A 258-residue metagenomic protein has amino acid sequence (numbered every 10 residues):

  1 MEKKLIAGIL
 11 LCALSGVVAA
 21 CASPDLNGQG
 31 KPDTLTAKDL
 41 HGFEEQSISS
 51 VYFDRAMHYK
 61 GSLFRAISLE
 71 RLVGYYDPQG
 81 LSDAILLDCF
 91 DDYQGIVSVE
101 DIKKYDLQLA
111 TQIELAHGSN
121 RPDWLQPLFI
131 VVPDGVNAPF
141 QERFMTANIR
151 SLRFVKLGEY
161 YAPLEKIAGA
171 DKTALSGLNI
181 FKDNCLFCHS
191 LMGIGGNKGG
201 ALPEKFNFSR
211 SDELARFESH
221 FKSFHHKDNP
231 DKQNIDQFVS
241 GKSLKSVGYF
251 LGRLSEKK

Functional and structural regions predicted by a protein language model:
M1-I9: Bacterial N-terminal signal peptides that target proteins for export
G8-V17: Bacterial N-terminal signal peptides
S23-P163, Q233: Structured, non-membrane catalytic/scaffold regions adjacent to prosthetic-group chemistry
R65-S68, L72, T173, E213 (+3 more regions): Stable alpha-helical elements in mature extracytoplasmic
N148-S151, N234-K258: C-terminal capping alpha-helices of c-type cytochrome domains
G158-N179: Electrostatic cytochrome c docking/interface patches
G177-M192, V247-L251: The canonical Cys-X-X-Cys-His
S190-S223: Gly/Gly-Pro-rich "capping" loops immediately C-terminal to redox-active cysteine motifs in periplasmic/lumenal
